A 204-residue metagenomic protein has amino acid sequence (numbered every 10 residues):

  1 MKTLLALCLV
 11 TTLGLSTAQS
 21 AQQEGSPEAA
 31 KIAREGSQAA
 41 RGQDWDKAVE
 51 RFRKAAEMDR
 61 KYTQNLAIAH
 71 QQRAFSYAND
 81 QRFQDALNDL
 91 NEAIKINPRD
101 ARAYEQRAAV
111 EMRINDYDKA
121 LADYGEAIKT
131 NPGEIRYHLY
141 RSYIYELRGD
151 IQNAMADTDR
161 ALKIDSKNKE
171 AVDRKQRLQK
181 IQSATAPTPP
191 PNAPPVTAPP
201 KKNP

Functional and structural regions predicted by a protein language model:
A29, T63-A67, A101-R102, I135-R136 (+1 more regions): Helix-start (N-cap) detector for alpha-helical repeat units in TPR-like alpha-solenoids, especially tetratricopeptide
A40, Q71, A78, K95 (+3 more regions): Position-specific recognition of the canonical hydrophobic site in helix A of tetratricopeptide repeat
R41-G42, N79-D80, R113-I114, L147 (+1 more regions): Register position in tetratricopeptide repeats
A55, D59, E92-A93, E126-A127 (+1 more regions): Canonical positions in the second alpha-helix
N65-Q72, Q106, Y140, R174: Canonical tetratricopeptide repeat
